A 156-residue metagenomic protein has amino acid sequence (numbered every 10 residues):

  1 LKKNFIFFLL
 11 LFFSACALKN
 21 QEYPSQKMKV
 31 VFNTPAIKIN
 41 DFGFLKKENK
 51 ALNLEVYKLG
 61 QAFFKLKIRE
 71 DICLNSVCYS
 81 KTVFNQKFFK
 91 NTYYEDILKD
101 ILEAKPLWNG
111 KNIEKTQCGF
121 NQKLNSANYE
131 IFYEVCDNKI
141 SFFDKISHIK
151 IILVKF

Functional and structural regions predicted by a protein language model:
K2-F8: Sec-dependent signal peptide recognition, specifically the positively charged N-region followed immediately by
S14-A15: C-terminal motif of bacterial Sec signal peptides marking the signal peptidase cleavage site
L18, N85-F156: Mature, soluble, non-transmembrane domains
Q21-K38: A short, Trp-centered hydrophobic/proline-enriched beta-strand micro-motif
K27, K46, K65-C73, H148-F156: Beta-strand-dominated lipid-handling architectures at cellular/organellar boundaries
A36-K38, L59-Q61, V77-C78, S126-N128 (+1 more regions): Glycine-centered tight beta-turn/hairpin loop motif at sheet-sheet or coil-to-beta transitions
I39-E55: N-terminal secretory signal peptides
K50-D96: An acidic-aromatic
